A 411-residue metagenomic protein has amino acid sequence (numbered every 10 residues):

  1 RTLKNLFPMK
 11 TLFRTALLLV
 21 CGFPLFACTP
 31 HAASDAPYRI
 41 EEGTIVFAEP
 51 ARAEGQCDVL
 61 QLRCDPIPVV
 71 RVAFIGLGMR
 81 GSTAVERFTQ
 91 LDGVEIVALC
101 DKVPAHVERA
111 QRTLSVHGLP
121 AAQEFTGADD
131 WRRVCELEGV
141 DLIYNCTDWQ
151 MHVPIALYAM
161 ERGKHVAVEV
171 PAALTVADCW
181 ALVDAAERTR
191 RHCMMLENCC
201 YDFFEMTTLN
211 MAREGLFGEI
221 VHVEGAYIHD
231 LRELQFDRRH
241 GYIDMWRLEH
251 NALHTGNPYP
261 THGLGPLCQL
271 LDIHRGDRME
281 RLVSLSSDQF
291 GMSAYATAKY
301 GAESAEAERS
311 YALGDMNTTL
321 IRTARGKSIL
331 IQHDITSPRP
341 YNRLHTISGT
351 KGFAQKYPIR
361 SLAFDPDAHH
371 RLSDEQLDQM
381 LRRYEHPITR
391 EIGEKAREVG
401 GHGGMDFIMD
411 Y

Functional and structural regions predicted by a protein language model:
L3-L17: Bacterial N-terminal signal peptides that target proteins for export
T15-L25: Bacterial N-terminal signal peptides
T29-H117: N-terminal Rossmann-like dinucleotide-binding module
A36-E54, L60, S82-T83, C268 (+1 more regions): C-terminal helical cap and adjacent loop that interface with cofactors, partners, or active-site loops
A122-N145: A structured beta-alpha segment of the ubiquitous adenosine-cofactor-binding alpha/beta core
L142, D148-W149, V153-Y201, G215: Beta-strand-loop-alpha-helix segment that lines the small-molecule cofactor/substrate pocket of alpha/beta enzymes
T189-M194, C199-S310: Predominantly a Rossmann-like dinucleotide-binding segment in NAD(P)-dependent oxidoreductases
L313, I331-N342: Glycine-rich phosphate/pyrophosphate-binding beta-alpha loops
